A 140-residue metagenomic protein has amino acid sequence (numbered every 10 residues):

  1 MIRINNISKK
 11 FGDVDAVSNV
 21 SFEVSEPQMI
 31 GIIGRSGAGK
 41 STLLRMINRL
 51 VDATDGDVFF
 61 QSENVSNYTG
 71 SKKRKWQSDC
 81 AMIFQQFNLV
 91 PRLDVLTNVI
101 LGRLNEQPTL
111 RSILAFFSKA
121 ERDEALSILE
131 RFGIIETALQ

Functional and structural regions predicted by a protein language model:
V14-D15, R74: Short coil-to-beta microelement around the adenine-binding A-loop and adjacent beta1/P-loop entry of ABC ATPase
G31, R74-N88, L93: ABC nucleotide-binding domain signature
I33-R35: The feature captures the beta-strand-to-loop junction immediately N-terminal to the Walker
N48: Helix-to-loop junction immediately C-terminal to a conserved catalytic motif
D57-K75, L114-S118: ABC ATPase NBD Q-loop/coupling interface
N64, S112-T137: Conserved ABC ATPase "signature" region
R92-Q107: Short coil-to-helix segment of the ABC ATPase nucleotide-binding domain corresponding to the Q-loop/switch region
